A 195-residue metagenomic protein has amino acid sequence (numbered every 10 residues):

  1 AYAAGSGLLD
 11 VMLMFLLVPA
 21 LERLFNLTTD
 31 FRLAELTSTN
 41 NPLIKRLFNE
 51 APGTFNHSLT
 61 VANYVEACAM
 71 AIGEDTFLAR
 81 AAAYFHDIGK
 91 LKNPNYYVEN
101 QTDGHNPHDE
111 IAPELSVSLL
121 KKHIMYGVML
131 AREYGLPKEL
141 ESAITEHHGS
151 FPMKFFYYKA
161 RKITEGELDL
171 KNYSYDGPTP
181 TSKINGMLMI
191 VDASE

Functional and structural regions predicted by a protein language model:
A1-K45: Non-catalytic interface/linker regions that flank or bridge core catalytic/transmembrane domains
I44-E195: Divalent metal-dependent catalytic cores for phosphoryl transfer on phosphate-bearing substrates
